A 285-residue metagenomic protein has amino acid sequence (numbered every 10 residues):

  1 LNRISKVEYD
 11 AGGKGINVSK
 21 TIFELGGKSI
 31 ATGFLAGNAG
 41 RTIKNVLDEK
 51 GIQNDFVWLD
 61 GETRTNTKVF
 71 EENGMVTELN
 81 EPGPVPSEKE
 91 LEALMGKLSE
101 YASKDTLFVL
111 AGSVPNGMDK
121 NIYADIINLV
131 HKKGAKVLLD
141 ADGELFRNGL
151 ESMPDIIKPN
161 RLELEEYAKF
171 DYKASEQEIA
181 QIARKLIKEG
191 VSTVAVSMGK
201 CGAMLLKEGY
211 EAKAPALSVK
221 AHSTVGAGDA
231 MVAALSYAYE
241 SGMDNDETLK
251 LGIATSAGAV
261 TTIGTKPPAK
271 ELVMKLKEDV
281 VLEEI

Functional and structural regions predicted by a protein language model:
L1-T32, G40-T42, I285: Glycine-rich phosphate/adenosyl-contacting loop at the front of the ribokinase-like
D48-G61: A glycine-rich helix N-cap at a beta->alpha junction
V69-K104: Conserved phosphate-binding/catalytic loop of the ribokinase/pfkB sugar-kinase fold
E78-N80, D105-S113, D140, K158-R161: Short beta-strands and strand-loop turn motifs
P84-S87, V114-M118, L145-R147, G202-A203 (+1 more regions): Short, small-residue-enriched loops and turns at beta-alpha junctions that line or gate enzyme active sites
N121-Y210: Conserved phosphate/ATP/ADP-binding segment of small-molecule kinases
R147, E176-I285: Conserved phosphate-binding/catalytic region of the ribokinase-like
